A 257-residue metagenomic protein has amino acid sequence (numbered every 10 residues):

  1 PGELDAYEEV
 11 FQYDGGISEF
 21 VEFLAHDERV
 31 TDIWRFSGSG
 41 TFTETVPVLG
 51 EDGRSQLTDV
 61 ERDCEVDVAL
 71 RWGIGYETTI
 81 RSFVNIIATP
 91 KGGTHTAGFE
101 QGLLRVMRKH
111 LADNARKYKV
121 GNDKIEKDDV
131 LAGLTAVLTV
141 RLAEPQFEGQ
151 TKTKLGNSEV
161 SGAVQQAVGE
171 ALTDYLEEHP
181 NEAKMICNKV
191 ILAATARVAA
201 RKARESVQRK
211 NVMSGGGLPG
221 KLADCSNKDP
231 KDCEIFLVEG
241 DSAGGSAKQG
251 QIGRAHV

Functional and structural regions predicted by a protein language model:
P1-R254: GHKL-family ATPase ATP-binding module
